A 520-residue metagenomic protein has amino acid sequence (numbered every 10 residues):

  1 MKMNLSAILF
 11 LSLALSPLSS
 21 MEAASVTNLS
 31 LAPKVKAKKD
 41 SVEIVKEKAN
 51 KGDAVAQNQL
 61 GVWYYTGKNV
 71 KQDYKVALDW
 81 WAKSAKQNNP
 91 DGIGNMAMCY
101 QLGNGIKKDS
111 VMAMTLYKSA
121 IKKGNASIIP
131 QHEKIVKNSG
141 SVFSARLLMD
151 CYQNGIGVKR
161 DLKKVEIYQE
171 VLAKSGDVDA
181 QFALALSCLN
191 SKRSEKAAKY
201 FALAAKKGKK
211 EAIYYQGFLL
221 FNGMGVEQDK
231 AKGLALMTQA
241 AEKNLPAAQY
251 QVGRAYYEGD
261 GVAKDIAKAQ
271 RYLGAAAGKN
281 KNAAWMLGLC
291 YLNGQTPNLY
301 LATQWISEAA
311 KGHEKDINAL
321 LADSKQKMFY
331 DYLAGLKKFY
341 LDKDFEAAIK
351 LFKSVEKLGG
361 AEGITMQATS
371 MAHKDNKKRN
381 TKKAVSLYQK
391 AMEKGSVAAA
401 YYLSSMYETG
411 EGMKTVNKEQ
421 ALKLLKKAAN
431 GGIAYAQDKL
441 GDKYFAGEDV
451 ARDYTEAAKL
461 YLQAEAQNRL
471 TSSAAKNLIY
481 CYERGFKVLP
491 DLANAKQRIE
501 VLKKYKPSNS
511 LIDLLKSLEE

Functional and structural regions predicted by a protein language model:
I8-P17: Bacterial N-terminal signal peptides
M21-V62, I121, A322, Q326-Y330 (+2 more regions): N-terminal leader/linker segments that initiate helical-solenoid repeat arrays
L29, N318-Q326, Y330, L489-E520: Terminal, low-structured helical/coil segments at or just beyond the last alpha-helical repeat
N50-D53, T66-K68, D73, K86-P90 (+24 more regions): Short helix-capping/linker turns of helical repeat alpha-solenoids
Q59-T66, N95-L102, Q131-I135, L147-N154 (+13 more regions): Hydrophobic face of amphipathic alpha-helices that form TPR/SEL1-like repeat modules and related alpha-solenoid
